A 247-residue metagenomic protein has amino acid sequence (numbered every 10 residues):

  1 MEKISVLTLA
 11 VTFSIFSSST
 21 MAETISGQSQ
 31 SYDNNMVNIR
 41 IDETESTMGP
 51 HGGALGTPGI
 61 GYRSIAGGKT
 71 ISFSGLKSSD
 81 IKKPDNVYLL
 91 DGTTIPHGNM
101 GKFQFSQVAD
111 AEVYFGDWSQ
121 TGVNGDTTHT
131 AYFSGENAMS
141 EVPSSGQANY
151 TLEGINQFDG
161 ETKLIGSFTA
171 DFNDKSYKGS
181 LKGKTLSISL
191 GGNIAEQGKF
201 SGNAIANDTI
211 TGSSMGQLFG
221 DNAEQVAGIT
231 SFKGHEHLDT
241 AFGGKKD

Functional and structural regions predicted by a protein language model:
M1-E23: Gram-negative bacterial Sec-dependent N-terminal signal peptides
A22-D247: Mature soluble binding/inhibitory domains
